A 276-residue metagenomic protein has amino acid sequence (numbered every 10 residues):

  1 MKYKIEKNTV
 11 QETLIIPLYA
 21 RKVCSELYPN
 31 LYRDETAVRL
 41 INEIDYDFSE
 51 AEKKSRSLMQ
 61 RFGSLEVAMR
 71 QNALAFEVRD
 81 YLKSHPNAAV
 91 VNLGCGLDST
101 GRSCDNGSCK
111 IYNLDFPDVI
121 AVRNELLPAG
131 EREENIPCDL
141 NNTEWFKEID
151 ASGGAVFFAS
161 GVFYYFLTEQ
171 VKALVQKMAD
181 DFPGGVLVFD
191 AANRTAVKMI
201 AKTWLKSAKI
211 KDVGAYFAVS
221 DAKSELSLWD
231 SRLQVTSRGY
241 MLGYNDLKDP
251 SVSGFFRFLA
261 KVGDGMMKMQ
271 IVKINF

Functional and structural regions predicted by a protein language model:
M1-V91, C95-C138, A151-S152: Rossmann-like AdoMet
T143-S152: Short amphipathic alpha-helix with an adjacent loop that forms part of the alpha/beta core around
G154-Q170: A short SAM/SAH-binding and catalytic strip from SAM-dependent methyltransferases
Y165-D181: A short, conserved alpha-helix within the catalytic core of class I
M178-R194: Conserved beta-strand signature within the Rossmann-like core of class I S-adenosyl-L-methionine
K198-V213: Short, glycine-/aromatic-enriched active-site segment of Class I SAM-dependent methyltransferases
V213-Y240: Short alpha-helix
R232-F258: Conserved catalytic loop of SAM-dependent methyltransferase domains
